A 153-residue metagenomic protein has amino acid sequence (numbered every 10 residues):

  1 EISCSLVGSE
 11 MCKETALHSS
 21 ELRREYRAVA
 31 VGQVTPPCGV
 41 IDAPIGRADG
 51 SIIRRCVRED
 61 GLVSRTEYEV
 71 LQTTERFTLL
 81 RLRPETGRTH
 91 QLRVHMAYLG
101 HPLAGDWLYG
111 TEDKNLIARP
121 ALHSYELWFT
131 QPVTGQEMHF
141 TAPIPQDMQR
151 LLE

Functional and structural regions predicted by a protein language model:
E1-E14: Single conserved hydrophobic/aromatic residue that forms the stacking wall/gate of nucleotide- or nucleobase-binding
K13, V29-T78, V94: Glycine- and acidic-residue-rich catalytic/RNA-contacting loop of pseudouridine synthases
L17-R24: A short alpha->loop->secondary-structure connector
R27-V29, E126: Residues embedded in well-ordered beta-strands
V31, L82-E85: A structural micro-motif recognizing beta-strand termini and the immediately following turn/loop segments
L62, E75, E85, R93-E153: Pseudouridine synthases involved in rRNA/tRNA modification
